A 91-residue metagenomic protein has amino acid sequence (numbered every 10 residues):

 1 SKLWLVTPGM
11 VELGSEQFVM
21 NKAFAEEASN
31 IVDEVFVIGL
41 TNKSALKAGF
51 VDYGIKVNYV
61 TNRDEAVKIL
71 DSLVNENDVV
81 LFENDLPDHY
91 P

Functional and structural regions predicted by a protein language model:
S1-P91: ATP-dependent carboxylate-amine ligase
